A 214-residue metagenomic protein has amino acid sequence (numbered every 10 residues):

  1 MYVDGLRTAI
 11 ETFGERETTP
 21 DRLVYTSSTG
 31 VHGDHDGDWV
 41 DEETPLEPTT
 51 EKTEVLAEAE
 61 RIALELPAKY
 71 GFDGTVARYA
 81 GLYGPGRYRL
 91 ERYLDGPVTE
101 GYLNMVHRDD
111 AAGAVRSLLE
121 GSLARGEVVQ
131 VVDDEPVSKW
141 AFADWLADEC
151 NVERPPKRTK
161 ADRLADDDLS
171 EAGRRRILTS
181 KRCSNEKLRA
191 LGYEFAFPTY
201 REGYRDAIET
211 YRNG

Functional and structural regions predicted by a protein language model:
M1-V24: NAD(P)-cofactor binding segment of oxidoreductase domains
T29-T53, L94: Active-site "gating" loop of Rossmann-like NAD(P)-dependent oxidoreductase/epimerase domains
E54-A57, Y70, G84-L94, S117-V129 (+2 more regions): Glycine/proline-rich active-site loop of Rossmann-fold NAD(P)-dependent oxidoreductases
E60-P85: Conserved beta-loop-beta element that borders a ligand/cofactor-binding pocket
V76-R78, G96-L119, E127: Substrate-positioning beta->alpha
A114, G121-A172, S184: Mid/C-terminal beta-alpha module of Rossmann-like enzyme folds, strongest in SDR-family dehydrogenases/epimerases
R175-G214: C-terminal amphipathic/interface module of NAD(P)-dependent oxidoreductases and related NAD-binding regulators
